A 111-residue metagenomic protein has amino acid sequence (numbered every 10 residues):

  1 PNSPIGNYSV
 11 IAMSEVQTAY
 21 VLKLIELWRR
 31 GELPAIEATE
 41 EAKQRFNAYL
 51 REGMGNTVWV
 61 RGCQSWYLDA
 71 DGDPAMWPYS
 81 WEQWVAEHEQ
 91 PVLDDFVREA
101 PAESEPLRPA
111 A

Functional and structural regions predicted by a protein language model:
P1-A111: C-terminal, flexible cofactor-proximal segment of oxidoreductases
